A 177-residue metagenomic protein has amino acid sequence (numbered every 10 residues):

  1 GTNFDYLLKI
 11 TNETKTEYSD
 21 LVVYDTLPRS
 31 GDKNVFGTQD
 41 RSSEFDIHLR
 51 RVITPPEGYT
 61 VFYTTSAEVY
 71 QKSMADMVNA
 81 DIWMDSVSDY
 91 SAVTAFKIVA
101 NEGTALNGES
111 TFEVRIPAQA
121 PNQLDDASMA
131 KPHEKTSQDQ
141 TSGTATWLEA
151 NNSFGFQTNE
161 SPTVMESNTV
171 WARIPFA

Functional and structural regions predicted by a protein language model:
G1-L27, I174-A177: Short beta-strand elements of extracellular/lumenal beta-sandwich folds
N3-K9, M74-L148, I174: Low-complexity, intrinsically disordered segments enriched in Ser/Thr together with acidic residues
T11-E13, Q119, G155-N159: Beta-strand-rich extracellular modules
T26-K97: A surface/secretory-pathway sequence property marking extracellular, secreted, or lumenal proteins enriched
R29, K135-D139, N151-T163: Enriched for extracellular/lumenal, surface-exposed ectodomains of secreted and cell-surface proteins
N34-V35, V170-A177: Long, low-complexity ectodomains and other extracytoplasmic segments of secretory-pathway proteins
T64, S161, M165-T169: Short Trp-Ser/Thr-centered turn/loop motifs at beta-strand boundaries
